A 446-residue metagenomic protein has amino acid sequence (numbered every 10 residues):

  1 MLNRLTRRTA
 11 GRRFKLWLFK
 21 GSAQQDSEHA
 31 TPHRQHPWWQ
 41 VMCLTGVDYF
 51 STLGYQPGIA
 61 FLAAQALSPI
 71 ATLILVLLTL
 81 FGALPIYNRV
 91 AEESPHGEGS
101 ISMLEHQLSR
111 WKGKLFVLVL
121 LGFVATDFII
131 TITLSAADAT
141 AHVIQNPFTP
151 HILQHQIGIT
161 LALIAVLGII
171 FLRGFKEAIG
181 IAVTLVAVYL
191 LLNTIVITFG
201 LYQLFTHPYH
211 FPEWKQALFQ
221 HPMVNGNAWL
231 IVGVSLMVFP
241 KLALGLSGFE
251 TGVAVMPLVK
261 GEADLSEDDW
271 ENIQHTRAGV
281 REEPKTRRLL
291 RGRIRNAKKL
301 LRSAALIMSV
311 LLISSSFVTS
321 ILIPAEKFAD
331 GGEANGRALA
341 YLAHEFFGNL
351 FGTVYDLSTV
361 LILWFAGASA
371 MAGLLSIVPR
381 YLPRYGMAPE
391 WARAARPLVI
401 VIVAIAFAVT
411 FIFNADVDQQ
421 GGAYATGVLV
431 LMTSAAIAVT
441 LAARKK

Functional and structural regions predicted by a protein language model:
M1-Y55, L104-H106, R110-L118: Membrane-interface "cap" regions at the ends of multi-pass membrane proteins
G21-S22, P85-K112, A137-P147, E177 (+5 more regions): Flexible loop linkers connecting adjacent transmembrane helices in multi-pass alpha-helical membrane transporters
H29-P32, P37, V90, S94-D127 (+4 more regions): Transmembrane-helix boundary/entry motifs in multi-pass membrane transporters
I59-P69, A137-Q156, F175-V186, K327-R337 (+3 more regions): Transmembrane helix-loop boundary segments of multi-pass membrane transporters
A60-E105, K112-V117, T133-I164, V188 (+1 more regions): Extracellular loop-to-transmembrane helix junctions
R110-K114, L153-A162, K260-L311, P379-N414: Loop-to-transmembrane helix boundary motifs in multi-pass membrane proteins
L172-T206, R302, S369, G421-S434: Membrane-interface loop-to-helix entry segments
A187, T194-S247: Helix-loop-helix junctions that connect adjacent transmembrane segments in multi-pass membrane transporters
